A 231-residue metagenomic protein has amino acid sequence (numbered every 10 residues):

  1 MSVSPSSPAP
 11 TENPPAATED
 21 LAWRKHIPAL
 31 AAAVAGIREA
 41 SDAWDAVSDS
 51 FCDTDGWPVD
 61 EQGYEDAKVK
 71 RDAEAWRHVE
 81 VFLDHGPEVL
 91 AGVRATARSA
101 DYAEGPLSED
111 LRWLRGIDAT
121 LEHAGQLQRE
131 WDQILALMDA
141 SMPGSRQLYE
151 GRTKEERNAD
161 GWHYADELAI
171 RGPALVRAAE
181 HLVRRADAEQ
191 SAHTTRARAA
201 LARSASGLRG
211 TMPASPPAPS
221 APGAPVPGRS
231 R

Functional and structural regions predicted by a protein language model:
M1-V81: Leu/Val/Ala/Ile-rich N-terminal alpha-helices, chiefly Sec-type signal peptides and the beginnings
A46-T153: Long, low-complexity or tandemly repetitive, helically biased scaffold regions used for multimeric assembly/adhesion
L111-A205: Amphipathic alpha-helical coiled-coil/helical-stalk segments
T194-R231: Long low-complexity, Ser/Thr/Pro- and charged-rich intrinsically disordered regions
